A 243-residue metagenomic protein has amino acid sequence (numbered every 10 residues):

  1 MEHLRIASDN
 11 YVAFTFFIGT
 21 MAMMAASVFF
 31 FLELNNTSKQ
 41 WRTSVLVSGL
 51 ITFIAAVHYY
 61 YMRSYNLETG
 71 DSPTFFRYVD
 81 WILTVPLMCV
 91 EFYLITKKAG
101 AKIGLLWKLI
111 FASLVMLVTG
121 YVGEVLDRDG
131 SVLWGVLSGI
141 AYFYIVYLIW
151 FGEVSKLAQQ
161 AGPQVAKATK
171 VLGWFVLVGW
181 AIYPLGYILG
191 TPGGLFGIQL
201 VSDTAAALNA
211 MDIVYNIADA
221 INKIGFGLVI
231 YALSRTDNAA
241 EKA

Functional and structural regions predicted by a protein language model:
M1-M23: Hydrophobic transmembrane alpha-helical segments in integral membrane proteins
A22, S44-M62, A181-L189: Hydrophobic alpha-helical transmembrane segments of multi-pass membrane proteins
A25-F29, V90-E91, T119, A141-P163 (+3 more regions): Alpha-helical transmembrane segments in multipass membrane proteins, preferentially the mid-helix core
S27-E33, Y78-V125: Internal transmembrane alpha-helix with an interfacial aromatic "cap," most often the third helix
K39-G49, A101-L109, T169-L172: Membrane-interfacial loop-to-transmembrane alpha-helix junctions, especially the N-terminal start
A55-Y78, Y121-D127: Helix-loop junctions on the outward
V125-F151: Extracellular-loop-to-transmembrane junctions of the mid-late helices
L148-F151, V171-A243: C-terminal transmembrane-bundle signature of multipass membrane proteins, characterized by strong activation on
